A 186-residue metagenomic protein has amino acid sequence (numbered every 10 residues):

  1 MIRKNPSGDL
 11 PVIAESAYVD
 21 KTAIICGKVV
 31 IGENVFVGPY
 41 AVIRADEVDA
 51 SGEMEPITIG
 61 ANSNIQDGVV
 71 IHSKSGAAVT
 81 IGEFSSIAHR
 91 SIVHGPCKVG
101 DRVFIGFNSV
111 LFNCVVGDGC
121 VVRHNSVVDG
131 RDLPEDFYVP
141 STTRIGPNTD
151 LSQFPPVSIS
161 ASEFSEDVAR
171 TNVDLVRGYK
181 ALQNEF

Functional and structural regions predicted by a protein language model:
M1-Y40: N-terminal segments that cap or nucleate solenoid repeat domains
I2-V12, Y40, R44-D46, A50-P56 (+4 more regions): Glycine-rich hexapeptide-repeat left-handed beta-helix
S63: Conserved donor-binding/catalytic core segment of Leloir-type glycosyltransferases
